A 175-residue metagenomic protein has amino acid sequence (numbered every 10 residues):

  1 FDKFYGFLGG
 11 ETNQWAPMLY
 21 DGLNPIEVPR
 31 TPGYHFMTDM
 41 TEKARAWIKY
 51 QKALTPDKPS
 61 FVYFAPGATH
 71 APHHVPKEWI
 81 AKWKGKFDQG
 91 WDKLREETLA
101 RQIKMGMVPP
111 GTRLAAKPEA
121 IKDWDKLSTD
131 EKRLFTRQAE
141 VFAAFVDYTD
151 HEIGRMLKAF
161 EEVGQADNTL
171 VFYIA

Functional and structural regions predicted by a protein language model:
F1-K84, Q89, E119-A144: Formylglycine-dependent
T41-K52, A81-P109, E131-N168, A175: A long, amphipathic alpha-helix that forms part of the scaffold/cap immediately adjacent to metal-dependent active
P59, V108-G111: Structural micro-motif
P59-S60, N168-L170: Proline-centered loop/turn at the N-terminus of a beta-strand
Y63-A65, F172-A175: Generic beta-strand/beta-sheet core signal
T112-K117: Short coil/turn segments at secondary-structure boundaries
